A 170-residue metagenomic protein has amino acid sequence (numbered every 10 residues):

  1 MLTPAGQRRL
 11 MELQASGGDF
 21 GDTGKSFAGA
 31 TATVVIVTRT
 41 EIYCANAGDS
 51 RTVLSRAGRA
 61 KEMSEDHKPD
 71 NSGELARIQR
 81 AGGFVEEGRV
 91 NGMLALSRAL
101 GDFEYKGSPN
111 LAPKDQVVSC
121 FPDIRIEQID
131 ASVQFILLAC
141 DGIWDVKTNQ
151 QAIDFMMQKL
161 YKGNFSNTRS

Functional and structural regions predicted by a protein language model:
M1-S170: PP2C/PPM-type serine/threonine phosphatase catalytic domain
